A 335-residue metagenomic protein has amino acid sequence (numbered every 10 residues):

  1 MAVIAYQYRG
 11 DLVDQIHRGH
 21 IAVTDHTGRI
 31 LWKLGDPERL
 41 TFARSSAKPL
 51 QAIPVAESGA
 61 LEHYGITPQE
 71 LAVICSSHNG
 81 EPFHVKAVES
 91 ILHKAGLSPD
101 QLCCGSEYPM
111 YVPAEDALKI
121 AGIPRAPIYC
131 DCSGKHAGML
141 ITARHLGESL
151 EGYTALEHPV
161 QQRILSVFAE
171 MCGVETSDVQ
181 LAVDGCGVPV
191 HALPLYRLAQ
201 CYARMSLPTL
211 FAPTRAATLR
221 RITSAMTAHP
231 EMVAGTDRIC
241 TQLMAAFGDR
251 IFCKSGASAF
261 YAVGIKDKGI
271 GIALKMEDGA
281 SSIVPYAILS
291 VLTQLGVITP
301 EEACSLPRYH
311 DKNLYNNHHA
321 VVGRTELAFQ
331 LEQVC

Functional and structural regions predicted by a protein language model:
M1-E38: Beta-lactamase-like hydrolase cores
D11-V13, Y129, R250-K254: Short Gly/Pro-enriched turn/cap motifs at secondary-structure boundaries
H17-I21, A137, L165, S258-Y261: Short glycine-rich loop/turn motifs
G35-F42, I74-H78, G122-C130, A182-P189 (+1 more regions): A short glycine/serine-rich beta->alpha loop
R44-L61: Active-site SXXK
E57-Y64, G96-D100, L146-G152, H158-L165 (+4 more regions): Bacterial peptidoglycan biogenesis and beta-lactam-recognition machinery
T67-V174, D178: Active-site-adjacent helix/loop patches that line small-molecule binding or acyl-intermediate pockets
A203-C335: Structured C-terminal helix/loop/strand segments within mature extracytoplasmic catalytic/sensor domains
